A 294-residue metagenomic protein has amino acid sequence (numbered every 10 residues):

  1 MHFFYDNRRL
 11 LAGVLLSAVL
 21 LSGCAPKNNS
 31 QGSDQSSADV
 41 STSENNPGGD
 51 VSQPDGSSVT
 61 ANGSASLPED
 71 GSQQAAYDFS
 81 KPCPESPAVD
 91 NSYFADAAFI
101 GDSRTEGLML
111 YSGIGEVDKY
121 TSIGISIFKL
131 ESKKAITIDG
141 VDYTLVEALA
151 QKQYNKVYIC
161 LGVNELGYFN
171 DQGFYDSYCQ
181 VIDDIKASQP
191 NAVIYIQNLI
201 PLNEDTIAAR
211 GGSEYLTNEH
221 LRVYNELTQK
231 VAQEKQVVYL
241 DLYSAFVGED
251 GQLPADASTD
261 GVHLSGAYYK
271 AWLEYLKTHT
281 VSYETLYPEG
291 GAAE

Functional and structural regions predicted by a protein language model:
F3-L11: Bacterial N-terminal signal peptides that target proteins for export
L21-G23: C-terminal motif of bacterial Sec signal peptides marking the signal peptidase cleavage site
K27-D96: N-terminal, intrinsically disordered, polar/charged segments of Gram-positive cell-envelope systems that serve as
P87-S177: Conserved SGNH/GDSL esterase-like catalytic core that processes O-acyl groups on lipids and polysaccharides
A98-F99, K156-C160, V193-N198, V238-D241: Structural recognition of the beta-strand scaffold that forms the well-ordered cores of secreted hydrolase catalytic
Y178-I182, N225: Generic structural signal for well-ordered alpha-helices, preferentially at hydrophobic/aromatic core positions
L202-E294: Catalytic His-Asp segment of secreted/periplasmic serine-dependent ester chemistry enzymes
